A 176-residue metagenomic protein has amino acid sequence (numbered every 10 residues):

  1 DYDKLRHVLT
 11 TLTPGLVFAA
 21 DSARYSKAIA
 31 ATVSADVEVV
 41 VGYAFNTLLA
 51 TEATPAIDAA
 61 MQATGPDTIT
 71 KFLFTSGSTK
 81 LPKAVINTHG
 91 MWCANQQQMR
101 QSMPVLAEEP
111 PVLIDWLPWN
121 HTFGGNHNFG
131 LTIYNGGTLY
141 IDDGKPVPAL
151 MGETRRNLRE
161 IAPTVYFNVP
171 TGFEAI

Functional and structural regions predicted by a protein language model:
D1, D115-W116: Conserved AMP-binding/adenylate-forming
D1-A50, A59: Structural core segment of the AMP-binding/adenylate-forming
T11, T32-S34, A63-P66, A107 (+1 more regions): Alpha-helix termination/capping residues and helix-transition junctions
T13-L16, T32-Y43, L48, W92 (+4 more regions): Conserved helix-loop-beta element of the AMP-binding
T51-F74, K80-L81, V105-V112: Conserved pre-ATP/AMP-binding loop-to-beta segment of ANL
T75, I86: Short functional hotspots where side chains directly engage DNA or cofactors
C93-V112, W119-I176: Conserved AMP-binding/adenylation subdomain of ANL enzymes
